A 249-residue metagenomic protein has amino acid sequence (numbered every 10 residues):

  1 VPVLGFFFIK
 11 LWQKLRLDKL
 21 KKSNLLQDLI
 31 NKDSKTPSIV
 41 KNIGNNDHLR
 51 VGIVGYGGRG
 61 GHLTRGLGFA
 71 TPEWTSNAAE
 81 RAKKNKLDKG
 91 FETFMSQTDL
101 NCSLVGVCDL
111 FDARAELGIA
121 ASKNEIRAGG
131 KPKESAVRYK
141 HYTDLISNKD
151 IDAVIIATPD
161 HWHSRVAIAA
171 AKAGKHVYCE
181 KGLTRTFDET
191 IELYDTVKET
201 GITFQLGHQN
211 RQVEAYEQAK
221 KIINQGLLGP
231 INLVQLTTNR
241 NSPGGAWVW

Functional and structural regions predicted by a protein language model:
P2-C179, I191-T203: N-terminal glycine-/serine-/threonine-rich beta1-alpha1-beta2 phosphate-ribose binding loop of Rossmann-like
H48, G182, T186, L227 (+1 more regions): Residue-level preference for alpha-helix termini and adjacent loops
G55, G60, T200-Q205, N210-W249: Predominantly a Rossmann-like dinucleotide-binding segment in NAD(P)-dependent oxidoreductases
R81-L87, T186, Q235-T238: Short C-terminal domain-edge/linker segments immediately following a structured domain
F111, G182, T237: Anionic group-transfer/hydrolysis microenvironments
E180-G182, H208: Short beta->alpha connector loops at strand-helix junctions that form conserved, small/polar/Pro-enriched
T186-D188, E214: Conserved PLP phosphate-binding loop immediately N-terminal to the Schiff-base lysine helix in PLP-dependent enzymes
